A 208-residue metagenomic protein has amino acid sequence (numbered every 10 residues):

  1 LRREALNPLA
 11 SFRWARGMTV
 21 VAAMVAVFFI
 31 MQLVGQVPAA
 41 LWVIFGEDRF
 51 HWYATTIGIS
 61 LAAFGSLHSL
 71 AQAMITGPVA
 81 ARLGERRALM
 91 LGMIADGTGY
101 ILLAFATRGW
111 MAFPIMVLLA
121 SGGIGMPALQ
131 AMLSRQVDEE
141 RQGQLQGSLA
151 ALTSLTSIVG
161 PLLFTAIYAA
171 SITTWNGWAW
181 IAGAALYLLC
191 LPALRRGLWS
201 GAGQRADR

Functional and structural regions predicted by a protein language model:
L1-V27, R49, R208: Juxtamembrane intracellular "pre-TM" segments in multi-pass secondary transporters
A40-I57: Short amphipathic helix-loop junctions that connect adjacent transmembrane helices in Major Facilitator Superfamily/SLC
A71-E85, Y168: Helix-to-loop junctions at the C-terminal end of transmembrane segments in multipass secondary transporters
R87-L102: Structural signature of the two symmetry-related core transmembrane helices
L102-M116, G125: Helix-loop junctions at membrane interfaces in 12-TM secondary transporters
I124-D138: Intracellular juxtamembrane helix-capping segments at the cytosolic ends of symmetry-related transmembrane helices
A166-Y187: A membrane-interface helix-boundary motif in multi-pass transporters
I181-R208: Multi-pass alpha-helical transporter architecture, strongest for 12-TM Major Facilitator/SLC carriers used
